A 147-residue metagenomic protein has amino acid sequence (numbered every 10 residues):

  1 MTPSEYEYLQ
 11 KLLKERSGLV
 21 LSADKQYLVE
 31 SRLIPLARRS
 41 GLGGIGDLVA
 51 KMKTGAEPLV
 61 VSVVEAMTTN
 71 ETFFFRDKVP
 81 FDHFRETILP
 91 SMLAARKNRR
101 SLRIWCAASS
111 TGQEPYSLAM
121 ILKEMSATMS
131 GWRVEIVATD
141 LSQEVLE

Functional and structural regions predicted by a protein language model:
M1-W105: Conserved AdoMet
K53-V60, T111, L141-E144: Short, mixed-charge aromatic SLiMs
T68-T72, T111, T139: Ser/Thr-centric signal marking residues that sit in or immediately flank functional binding/regulatory motifs
R99-S117, V137: Conserved class I S-adenosyl-L-methionine
A107, A127-E147: Extended basic-aromatic, gly/pro-enriched interface segments that bind polyanionic ligands
T111-M129: Conserved SAM-binding loop of SAM-dependent methyltransferases across substrates and taxa, primarily the Class I
